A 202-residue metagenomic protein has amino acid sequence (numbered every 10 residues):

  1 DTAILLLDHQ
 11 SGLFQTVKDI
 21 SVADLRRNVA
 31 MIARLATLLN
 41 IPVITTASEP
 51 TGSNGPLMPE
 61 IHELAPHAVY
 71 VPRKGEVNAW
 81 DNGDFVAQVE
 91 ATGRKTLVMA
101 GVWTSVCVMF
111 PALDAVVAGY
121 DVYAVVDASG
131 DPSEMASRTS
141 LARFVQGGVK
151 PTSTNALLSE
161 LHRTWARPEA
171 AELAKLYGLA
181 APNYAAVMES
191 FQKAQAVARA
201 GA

Functional and structural regions predicted by a protein language model:
D1-G75, A91, R138-A142, K150 (+1 more regions): Active-site acidic carboxylates
A30, G83, S105-M109: Glycine-rich phosphate-binding loop at the start of an alpha helix
S48-E49, E76, D127-G130, A156-L157: Short, ordered loop/turn segments at secondary-structure junctions
L57-E60, D84, F110-D114: A short acidic, amphipathic alpha-helical/loop segment
K74-Q88: Short phosphate-binding loop-to-helix
V77-D81, A156-R163: A short acidic, often aromatic-flanked loop/helix-cap motif at beta-alpha or helix-coil junctions that lines enzyme
V89-K95: Glycine-rich phosphate-binding loop signature in dinucleotide/nucleotide-binding domains
T96-T154: A contiguous pocket-lining binding segment that forms or flanks enzyme active sites
